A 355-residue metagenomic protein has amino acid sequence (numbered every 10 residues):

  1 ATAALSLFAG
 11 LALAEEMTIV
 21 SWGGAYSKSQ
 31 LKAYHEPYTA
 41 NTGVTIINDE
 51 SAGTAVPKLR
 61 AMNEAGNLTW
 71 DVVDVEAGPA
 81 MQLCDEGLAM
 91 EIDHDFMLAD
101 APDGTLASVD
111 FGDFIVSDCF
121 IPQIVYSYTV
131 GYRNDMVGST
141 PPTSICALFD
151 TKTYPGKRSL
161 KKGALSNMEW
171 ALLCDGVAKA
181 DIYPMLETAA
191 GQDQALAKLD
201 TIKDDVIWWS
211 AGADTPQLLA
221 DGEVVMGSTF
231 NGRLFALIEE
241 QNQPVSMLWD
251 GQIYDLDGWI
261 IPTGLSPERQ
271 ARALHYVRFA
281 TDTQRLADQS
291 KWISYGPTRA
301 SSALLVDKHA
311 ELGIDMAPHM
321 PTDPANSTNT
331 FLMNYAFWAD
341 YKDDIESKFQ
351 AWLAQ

Functional and structural regions predicted by a protein language model:
F8-A14: Sec/Tat signal peptide C-region and signal peptidase I cleavage site
E15-Q82: Early extracytoplasmic/lumenal segment of secretory-pathway proteins
G24-L31, T69-W70, D74-D214: Extracytoplasmic ligand-binding site segments that recognize negatively charged/polar headgroups
A80-Q82, M226-P244: A ligand-binding cleft/hinge motif common to bilobed small-molecule-binding domains
T129-M136, L172-L173, L256-R269, D288-K291: A bilobed periplasmic-binding-protein/Venus flytrap-type ligand-binding module shared by bacterial periplasmic
Q192-I202, E240-T263, E311-L312: Periplasmic-binding protein-like
P262-N329: Mature extracytoplasmic/periplasmic domains
T322-Q355: Conserved C-terminal helix/tail region of periplasmic/extracytoplasmic solute-binding proteins
